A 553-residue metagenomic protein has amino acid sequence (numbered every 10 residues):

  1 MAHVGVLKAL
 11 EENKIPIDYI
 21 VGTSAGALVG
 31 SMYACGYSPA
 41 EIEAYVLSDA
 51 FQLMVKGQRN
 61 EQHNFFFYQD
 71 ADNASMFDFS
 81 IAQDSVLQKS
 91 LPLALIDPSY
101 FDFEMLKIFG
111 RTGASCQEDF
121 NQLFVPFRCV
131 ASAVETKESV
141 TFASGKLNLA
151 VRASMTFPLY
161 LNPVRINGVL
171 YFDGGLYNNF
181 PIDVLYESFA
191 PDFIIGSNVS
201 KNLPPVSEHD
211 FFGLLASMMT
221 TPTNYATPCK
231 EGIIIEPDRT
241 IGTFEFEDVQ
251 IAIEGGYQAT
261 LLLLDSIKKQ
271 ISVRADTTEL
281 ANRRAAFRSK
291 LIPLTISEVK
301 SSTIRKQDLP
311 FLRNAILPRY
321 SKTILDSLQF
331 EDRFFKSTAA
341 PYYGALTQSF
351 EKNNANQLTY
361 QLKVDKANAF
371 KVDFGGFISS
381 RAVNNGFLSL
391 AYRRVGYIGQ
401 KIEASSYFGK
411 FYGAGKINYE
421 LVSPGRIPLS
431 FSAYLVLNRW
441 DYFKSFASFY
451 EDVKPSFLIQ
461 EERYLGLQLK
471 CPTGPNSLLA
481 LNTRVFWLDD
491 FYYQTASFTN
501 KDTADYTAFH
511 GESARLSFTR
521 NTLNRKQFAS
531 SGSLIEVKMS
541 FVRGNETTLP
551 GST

Functional and structural regions predicted by a protein language model:
M1-T23, S31-F335, A339-L346, F350-E351 (+1 more regions): Patatin-like phospholipase
R128-V130, S405, A433, L534-S540: Extended hydrophobic secondary-structure segments that form protein cores and membrane-embedded regions
A143, Y177, A504-H510, R525-A529 (+1 more regions): Short, contiguous, pocket-lining structural segments that sit at or immediately flank catalytic/ligand-binding sites
I251-E254, F491-S497, G544: Short, electropositive alpha-helical surface patch
V273-N282, T483-F486, E536-K538: A glycine-rich phosphate-binding loop feature that marks nucleotide/adenosyl-phosphate handling sites
L328-F334, A339, A345-Q527: Gram-negative/organellar outer-membrane beta-barrel architecture
T519, L523, A529-T553: Extended beta-strand-rich architecture
